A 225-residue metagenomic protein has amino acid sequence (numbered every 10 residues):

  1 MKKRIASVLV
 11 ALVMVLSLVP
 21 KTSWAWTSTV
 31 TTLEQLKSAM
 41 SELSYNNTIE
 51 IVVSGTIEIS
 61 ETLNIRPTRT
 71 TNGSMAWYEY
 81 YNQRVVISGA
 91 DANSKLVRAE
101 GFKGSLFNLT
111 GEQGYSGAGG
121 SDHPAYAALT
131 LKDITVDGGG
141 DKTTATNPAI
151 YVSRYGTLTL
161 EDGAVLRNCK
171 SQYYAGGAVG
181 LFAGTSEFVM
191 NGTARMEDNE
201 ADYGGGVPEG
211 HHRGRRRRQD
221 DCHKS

Functional and structural regions predicted by a protein language model:
M1-I5, L9: Positively charged n-region of N-terminal signal peptides that target proteins for export
V10-S17: Bacterial N-terminal signal peptides
L18-S28: Sec-dependent signal peptide cleavage junction
W26, N47-G55, Q83-V86, L129: Hydrophobic beta-strand segments of well-ordered beta-sheets in folded domains
W26-V52: Acidic Gly/Asp/Thr-rich repetitive segments characteristic of extracellular carbohydrate-active and adhesion proteins
E58-V86, L96-K132, G138-L158, Q172-Y173 (+1 more regions): Extracellular beta-strand-rich solenoid/capping regions of secreted or surface-exposed proteins that bind or remodel
I87, D91-K103, L129-T146, E161-A175 (+3 more regions): Beta-strand-rich solenoid/repeat architectures in extracellular/passenger domains of polysaccharide-targeting enzymes
